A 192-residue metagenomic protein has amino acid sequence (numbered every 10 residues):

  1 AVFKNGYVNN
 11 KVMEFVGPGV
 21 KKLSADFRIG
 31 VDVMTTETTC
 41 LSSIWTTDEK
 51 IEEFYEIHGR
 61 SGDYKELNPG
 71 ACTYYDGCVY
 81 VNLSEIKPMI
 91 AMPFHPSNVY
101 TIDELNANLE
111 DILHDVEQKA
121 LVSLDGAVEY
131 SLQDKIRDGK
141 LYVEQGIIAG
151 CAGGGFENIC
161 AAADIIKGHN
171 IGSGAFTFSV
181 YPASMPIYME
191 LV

Functional and structural regions predicted by a protein language model:
A1-V192: Fe-S-dependent hydro-lyases/dehydratases of central metabolism
